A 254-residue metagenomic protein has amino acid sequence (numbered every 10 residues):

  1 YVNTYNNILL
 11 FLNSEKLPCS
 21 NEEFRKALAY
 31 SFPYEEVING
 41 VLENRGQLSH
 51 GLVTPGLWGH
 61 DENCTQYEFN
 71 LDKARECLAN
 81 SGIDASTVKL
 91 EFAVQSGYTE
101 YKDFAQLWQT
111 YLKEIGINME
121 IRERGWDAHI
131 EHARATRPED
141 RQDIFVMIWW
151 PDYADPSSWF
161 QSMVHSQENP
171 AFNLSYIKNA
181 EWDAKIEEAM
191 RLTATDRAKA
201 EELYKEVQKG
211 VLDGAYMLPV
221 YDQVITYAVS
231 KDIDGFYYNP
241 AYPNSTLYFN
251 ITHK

Functional and structural regions predicted by a protein language model:
Y1-V2, F11-E22, W58-K73, G82-V88 (+3 more regions): Short, solvent-exposed loop/beta-turn-alpha elements that line the ligand-binding surface or hinge of extracytoplasmic
V2-N7, V53: Short Pro/Gly-enriched coil loops immediately N-terminal to beta-strands
Y5-N7, L48, A215: Extracytoplasmic
L10-F11, P18, E36-V41, D127-H165 (+2 more regions): Pocket-flanking alpha-helical
C19-T110, E114-I115, K178-E181, T195 (+3 more regions): Append "and occasionally in soluble cytosolic enzymes with long acidic Gly/Pro-rich linkers
L28, F92, L112, A133 (+4 more regions): Hydrophobic, well-ordered secondary-structure elements that form the walls of internal hydrophobic environments
N39, S81-G97, D140-I148, A194-K231: Bilobed periplasmic-binding protein-like "clamshell/Venus-flytrap" ligand-binding domains
A79-D152, L174, I225: Ligand/substrate-recognition segments at binding pockets and active sites
